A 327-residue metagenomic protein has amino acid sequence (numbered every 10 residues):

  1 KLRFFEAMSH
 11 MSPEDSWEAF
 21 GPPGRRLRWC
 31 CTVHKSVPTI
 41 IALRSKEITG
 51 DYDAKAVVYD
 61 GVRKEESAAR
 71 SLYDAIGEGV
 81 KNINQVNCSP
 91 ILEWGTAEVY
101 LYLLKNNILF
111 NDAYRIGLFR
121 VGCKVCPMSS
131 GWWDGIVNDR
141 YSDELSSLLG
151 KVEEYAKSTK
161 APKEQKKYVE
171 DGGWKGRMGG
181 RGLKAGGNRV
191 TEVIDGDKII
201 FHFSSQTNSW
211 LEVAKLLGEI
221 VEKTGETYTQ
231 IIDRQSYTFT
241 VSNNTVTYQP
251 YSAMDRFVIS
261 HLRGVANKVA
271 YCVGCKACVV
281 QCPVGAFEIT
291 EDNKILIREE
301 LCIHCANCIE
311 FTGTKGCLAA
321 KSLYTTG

Functional and structural regions predicted by a protein language model:
K1-A266, D292, E310, A320-G327: Nucleotide-activated chemistry modules centered on ATP-dependent adenylation/adenylyltransferase
C30-C31, C123-C126, C272-C278, C282 (+2 more regions): Short cysteine clusters
D255-A277, G285-H304, G316-G327: Ferredoxin-like iron-sulfur electron-transfer modules
